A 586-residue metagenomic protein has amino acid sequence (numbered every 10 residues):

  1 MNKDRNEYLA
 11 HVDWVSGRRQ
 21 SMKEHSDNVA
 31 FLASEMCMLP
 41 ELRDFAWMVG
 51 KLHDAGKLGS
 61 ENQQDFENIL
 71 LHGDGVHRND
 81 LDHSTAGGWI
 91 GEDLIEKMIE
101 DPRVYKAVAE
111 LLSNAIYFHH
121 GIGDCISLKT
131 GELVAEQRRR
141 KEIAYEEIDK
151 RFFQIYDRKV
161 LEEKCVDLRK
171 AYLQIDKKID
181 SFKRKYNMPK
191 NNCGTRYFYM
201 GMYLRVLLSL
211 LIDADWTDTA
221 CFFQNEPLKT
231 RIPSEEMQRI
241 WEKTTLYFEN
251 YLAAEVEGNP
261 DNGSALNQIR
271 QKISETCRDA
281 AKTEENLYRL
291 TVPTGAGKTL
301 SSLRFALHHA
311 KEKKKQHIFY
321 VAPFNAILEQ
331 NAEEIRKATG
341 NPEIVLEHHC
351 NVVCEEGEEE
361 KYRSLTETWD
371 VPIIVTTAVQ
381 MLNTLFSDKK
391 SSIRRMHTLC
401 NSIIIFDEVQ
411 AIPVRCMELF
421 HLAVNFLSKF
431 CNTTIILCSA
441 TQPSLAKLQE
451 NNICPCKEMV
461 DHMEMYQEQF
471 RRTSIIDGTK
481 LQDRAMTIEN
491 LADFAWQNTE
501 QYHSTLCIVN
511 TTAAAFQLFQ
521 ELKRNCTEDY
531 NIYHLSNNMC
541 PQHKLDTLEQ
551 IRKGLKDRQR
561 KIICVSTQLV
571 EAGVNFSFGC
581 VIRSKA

Functional and structural regions predicted by a protein language model:
N2-R18, M22-L246: Accessory nucleic-acid engagement/destabilization modules that flank
H11-G17, L346-E359, N510-A513, I532-L548 (+1 more regions): Conserved helicase motor
N68-L71, R78-S84, N538-P541, L545 (+1 more regions): Conserved RecA-like helicase motor core of SF1/SF2 enzymes
E284-A306: Walker A/P-loop
L307, K314-A338, V352, S444 (+1 more regions): Conserved Walker A/P-loop ATP-binding site and its immediately adjacent core in helicase/helicase-like ATPase domains
H317-N331, N498-R524, H534: Conserved strand-helix element at the start of the C-terminal RecA-like helicase core
N341-F386: Inter-Walker segment of RecA-like/P-loop motor cores
A440-T499: Interdomain hinge/linker at the junction between the two RecA-like core domains of SF2 helicases
